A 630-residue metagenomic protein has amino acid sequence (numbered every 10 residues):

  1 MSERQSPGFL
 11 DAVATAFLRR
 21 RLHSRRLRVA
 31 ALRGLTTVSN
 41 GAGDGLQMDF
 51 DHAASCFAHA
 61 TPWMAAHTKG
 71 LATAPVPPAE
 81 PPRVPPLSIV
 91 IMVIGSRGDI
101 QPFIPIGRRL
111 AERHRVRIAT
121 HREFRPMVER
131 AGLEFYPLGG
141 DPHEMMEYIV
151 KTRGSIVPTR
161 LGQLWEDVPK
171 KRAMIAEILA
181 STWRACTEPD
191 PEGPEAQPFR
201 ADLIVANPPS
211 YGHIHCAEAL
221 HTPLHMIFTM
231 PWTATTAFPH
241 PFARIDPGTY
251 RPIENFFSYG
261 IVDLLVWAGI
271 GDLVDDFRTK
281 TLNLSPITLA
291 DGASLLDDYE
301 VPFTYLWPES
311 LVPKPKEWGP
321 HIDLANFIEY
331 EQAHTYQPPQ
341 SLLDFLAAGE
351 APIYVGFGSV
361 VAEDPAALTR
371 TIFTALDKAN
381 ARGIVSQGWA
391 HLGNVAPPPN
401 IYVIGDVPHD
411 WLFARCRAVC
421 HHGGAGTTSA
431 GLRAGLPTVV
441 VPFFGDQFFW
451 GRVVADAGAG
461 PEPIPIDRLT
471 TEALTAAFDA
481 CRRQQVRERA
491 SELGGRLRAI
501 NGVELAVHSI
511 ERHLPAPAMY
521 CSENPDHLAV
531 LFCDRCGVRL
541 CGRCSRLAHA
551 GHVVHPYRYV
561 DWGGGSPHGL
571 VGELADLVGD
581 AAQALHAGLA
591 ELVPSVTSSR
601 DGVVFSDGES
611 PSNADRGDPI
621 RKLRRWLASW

Functional and structural regions predicted by a protein language model:
S2-L71, R122-P352, F357-R382, G393-A396 (+3 more regions): Nucleotide-sugar-dependent glycosyltransferase catalytic domains
P81-S96: Nucleotide-activated donor-dependent transferases that construct or modify glycoconjugates
V93-I104, V361-A362: A short, glycine/small-residue-rich beta-strand->loop->alpha-helix junction that serves as a flexible
D99, I404-V453: A donor-sugar binding/catalytic signature common to diverse glycosyltransferases and related nucleotide-sugar
N380, A390-P408: Nucleotide-activated donor-binding/catalytic signature segment of Leloir-type glycosyltransferases, i.e., the conserved
G445-A477, E488: Change "using UDP/GDP/dTDP sugars" to "using nucleotide sugars
M519, D526, R539-G579, A584: Cys/His-rich, Zn2+-coordinating zinc-finger modules
P525-C536: Canonical RING-type zinc finger of E3 ubiquitin-protein ligases
